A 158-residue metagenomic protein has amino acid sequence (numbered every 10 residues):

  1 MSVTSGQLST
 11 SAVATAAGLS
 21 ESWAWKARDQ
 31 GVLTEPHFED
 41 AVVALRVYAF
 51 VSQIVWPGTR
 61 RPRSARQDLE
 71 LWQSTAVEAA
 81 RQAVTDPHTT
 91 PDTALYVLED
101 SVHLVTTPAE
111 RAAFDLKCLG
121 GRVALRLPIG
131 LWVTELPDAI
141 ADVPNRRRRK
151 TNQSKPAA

Functional and structural regions predicted by a protein language model:
M1-A24: Polyanion-binding surface elements
S2-S5, E39-V43: Short acidic alpha-helix initiation/capping motifs at coil-to-helix transition points, especially at protein N-termini
S5-Q7, R28, L45: Solvent-exposed, well-ordered amphipathic alpha-helical segments that flank/support binding or catalytic loops
A16-G18, A65, A124-L125: Intrinsically disordered, low-complexity regions enriched in Ser/Pro/Gly/Gln/His and often acidic
A17-A41: Major-groove DNA-recognition helix of helix-turn-helix-type DNA-binding domains
L19-E21, D68, P128: Acidic, low-complexity intrinsically disordered regions
V42-A83: A short, Lys/Arg-enriched interface patch at domain edges and termini
E70-A158: Low-complexity intrinsically disordered segments
